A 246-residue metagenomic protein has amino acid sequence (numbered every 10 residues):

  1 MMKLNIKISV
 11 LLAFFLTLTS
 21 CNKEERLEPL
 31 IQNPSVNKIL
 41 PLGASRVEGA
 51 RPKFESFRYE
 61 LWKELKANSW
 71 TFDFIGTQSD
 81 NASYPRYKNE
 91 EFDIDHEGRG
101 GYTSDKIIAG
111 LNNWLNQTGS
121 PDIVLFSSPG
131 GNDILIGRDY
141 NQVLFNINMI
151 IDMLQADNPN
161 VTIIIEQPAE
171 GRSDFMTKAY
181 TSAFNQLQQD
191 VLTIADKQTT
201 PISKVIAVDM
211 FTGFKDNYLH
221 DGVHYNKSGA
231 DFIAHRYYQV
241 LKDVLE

Functional and structural regions predicted by a protein language model:
S9-T17: Bacterial N-terminal signal peptides
T17-N37: Bacterial Sec-dependent N-terminal signal peptides
S35-K38, N68-D73, G119-L125, N158-I164 (+1 more regions): Loop/turn elements at helix/coil->beta-strand transitions in domains of secreted/extracellular proteins
I39, I107, D221-E246: Histidine-centered active-site loop/cap adjacent to the catalytic His in serine esterases/O-acetyl transfer systems
L42-R46, I75-D80, F126-G131, E166-G171 (+2 more regions): Active-site-proximal beta-strand/loop segments in catalytic clefts of secreted hydrolases
R46-Q142: Conserved SGNH/GDSL esterase-like catalytic core that processes O-acyl groups on lipids and polysaccharides
S127-N132, I151-Q186, D209-F211: Active-site segments of SGNH/GDSL-like serine hydrolases that catalyze O-acetyl group transfer/hydrolysis on lipids
E170-V208, S228-D231: Substrate-gating cap/lid alpha-helix
